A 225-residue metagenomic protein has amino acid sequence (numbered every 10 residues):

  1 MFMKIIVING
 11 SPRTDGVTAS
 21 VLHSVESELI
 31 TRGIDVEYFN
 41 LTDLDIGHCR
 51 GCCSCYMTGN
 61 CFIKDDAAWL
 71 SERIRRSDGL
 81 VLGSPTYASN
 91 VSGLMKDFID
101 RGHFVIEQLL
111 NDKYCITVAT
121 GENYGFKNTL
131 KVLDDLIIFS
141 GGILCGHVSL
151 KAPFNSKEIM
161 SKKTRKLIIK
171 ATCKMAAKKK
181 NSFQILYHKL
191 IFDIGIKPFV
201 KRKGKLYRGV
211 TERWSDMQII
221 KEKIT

Functional and structural regions predicted by a protein language model:
M1-S84, S89-D100, F104-V105, R165-T225: N-terminal beta1-alpha1-beta2 submodule of the flavodoxin-like/Rossmannoid cofactor-binding fold
P12-D15, T86-A88, T120-Y124, K151-N155: Short histidine/acidic/glycine/proline-rich micro-motifs that form metal- and phosphate-coordinating active-site loops
G93, L109-K151, I159: Short, glycine-/small-residue-rich phosphate/pyrophosphate-handling segment
F139-F183: A charged, well-structured terminal subsegment
